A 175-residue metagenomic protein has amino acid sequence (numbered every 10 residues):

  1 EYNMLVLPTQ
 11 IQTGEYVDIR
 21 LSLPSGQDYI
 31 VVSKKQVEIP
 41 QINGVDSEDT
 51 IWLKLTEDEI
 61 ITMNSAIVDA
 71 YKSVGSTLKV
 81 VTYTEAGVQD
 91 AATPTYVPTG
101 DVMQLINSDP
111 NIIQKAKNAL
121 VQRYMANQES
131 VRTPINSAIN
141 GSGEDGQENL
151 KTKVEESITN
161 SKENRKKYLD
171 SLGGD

Functional and structural regions predicted by a protein language model:
E1-D175: Mature, extracytoplasmic segments of signal peptide-bearing proteins
